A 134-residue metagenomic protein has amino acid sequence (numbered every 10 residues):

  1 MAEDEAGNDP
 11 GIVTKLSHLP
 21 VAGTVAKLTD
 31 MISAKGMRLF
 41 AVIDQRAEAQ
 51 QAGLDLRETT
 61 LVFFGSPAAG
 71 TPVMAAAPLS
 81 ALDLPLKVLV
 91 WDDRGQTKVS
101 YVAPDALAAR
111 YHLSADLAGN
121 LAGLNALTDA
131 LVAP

Functional and structural regions predicted by a protein language model:
A2-G36: Terminal, regulation- and interaction-focused segments at domain boundaries
D9, R57-T59, R94: Sequence-level motif detector for i,i+2 pairs with an aromatic at +2
T14-K15, V62, V88, V99: Preference for bulky hydrophobic residues occupying beta-strand positions in well-ordered beta-sheet regions
V25-T29, M74, N125-T128: A generic alpha-helix structural signal
T29-S33, M37-L89: Compact, glycine-rich, soluble single-domain proteins
T59-T60, S66, A109-R110, D116-L117: Short leucine-rich amphipathic alpha-helices used at interfaces
K87-Y111: Beta-strand/loop substructures that line and gate deep hydrophobic ligand-binding cavities in soluble
R110-P134: Well-ordered alpha/beta subsegment
